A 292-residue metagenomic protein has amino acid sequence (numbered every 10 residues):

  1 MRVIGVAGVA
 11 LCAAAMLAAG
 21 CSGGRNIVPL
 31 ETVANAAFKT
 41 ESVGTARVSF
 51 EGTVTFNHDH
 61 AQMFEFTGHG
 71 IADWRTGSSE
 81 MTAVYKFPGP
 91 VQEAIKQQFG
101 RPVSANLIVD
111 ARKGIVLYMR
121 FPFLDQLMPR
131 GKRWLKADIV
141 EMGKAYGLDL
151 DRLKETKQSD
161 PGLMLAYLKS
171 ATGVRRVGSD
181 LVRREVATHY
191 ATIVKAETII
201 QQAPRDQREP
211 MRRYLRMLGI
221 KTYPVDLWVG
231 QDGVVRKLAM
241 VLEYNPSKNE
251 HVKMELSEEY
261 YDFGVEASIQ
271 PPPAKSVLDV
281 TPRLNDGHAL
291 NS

Functional and structural regions predicted by a protein language model:
M1-A19: Sec-dependent bacterial lipoprotein signal peptides
C21-S292: Subset-of-secretome marker
